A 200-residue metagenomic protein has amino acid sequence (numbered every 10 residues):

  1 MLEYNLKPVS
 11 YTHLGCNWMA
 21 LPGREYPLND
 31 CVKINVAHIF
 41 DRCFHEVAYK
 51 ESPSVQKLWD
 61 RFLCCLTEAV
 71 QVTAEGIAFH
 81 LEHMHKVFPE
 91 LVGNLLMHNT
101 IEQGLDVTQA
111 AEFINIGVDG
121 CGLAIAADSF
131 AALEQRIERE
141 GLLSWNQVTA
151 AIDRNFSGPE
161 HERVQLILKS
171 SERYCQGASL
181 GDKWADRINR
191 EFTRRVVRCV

Functional and structural regions predicted by a protein language model:
M1-V200: Conserved catalytic cores of very large enzyme subunits
